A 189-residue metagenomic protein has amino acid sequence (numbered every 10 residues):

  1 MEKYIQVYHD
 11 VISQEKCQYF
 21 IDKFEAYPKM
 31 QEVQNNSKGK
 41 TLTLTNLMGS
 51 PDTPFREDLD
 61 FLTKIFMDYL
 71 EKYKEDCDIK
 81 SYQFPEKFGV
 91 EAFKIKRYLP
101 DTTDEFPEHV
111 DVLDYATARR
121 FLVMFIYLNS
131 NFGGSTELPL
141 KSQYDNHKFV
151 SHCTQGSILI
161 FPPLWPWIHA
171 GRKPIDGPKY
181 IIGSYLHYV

Functional and structural regions predicted by a protein language model:
M1-I158, L164-V189: Fe(II)/2-oxoglutarate oxygenase catalytic core
